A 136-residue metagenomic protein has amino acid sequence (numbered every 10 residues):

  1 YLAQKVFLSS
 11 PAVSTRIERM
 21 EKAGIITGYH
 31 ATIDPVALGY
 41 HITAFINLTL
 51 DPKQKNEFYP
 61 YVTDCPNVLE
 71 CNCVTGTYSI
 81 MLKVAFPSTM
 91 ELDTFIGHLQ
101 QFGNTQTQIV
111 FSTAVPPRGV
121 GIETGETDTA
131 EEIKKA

Functional and structural regions predicted by a protein language model:
Y1-A136: A compositional/biophysical signature of low hydrophobicity enriched in polar/charged and small residues
